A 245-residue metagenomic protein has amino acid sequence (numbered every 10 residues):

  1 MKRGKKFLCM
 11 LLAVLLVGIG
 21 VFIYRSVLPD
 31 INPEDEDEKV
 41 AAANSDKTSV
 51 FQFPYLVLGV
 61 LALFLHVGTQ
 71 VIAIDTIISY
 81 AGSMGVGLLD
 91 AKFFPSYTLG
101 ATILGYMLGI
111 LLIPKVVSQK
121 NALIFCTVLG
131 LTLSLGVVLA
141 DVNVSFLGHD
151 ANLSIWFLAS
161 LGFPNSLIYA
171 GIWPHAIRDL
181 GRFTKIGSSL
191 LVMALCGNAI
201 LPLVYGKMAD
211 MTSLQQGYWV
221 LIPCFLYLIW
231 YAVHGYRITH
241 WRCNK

Functional and structural regions predicted by a protein language model:
K5-L8, V204-F225: A membrane-interface helix-boundary motif in multi-pass transporters
G18-A41, Y231-G235: C-terminal membrane-cytosol helix-exit motif in multi-pass small-molecule transporters
V21-R25, W219-K245: Multi-pass alpha-helical transporter architecture, strongest for 12-TM Major Facilitator/SLC carriers used
S49-S96: Extracytoplasmic gate region of multi-pass secondary transporters
G105-Q119, A209: Helix-to-loop junctions at the C-terminal end of transmembrane segments in multipass secondary transporters
V128-L147: C-terminal ends and interior cores of transmembrane alpha-helices in multi-pass membrane transporters/permeases
S166-G181: Intracellular juxtamembrane helix-capping segments at the cytosolic ends of symmetry-related transmembrane helices
I177-T212: A late C-terminal transmembrane helix in Major Facilitator Superfamily
